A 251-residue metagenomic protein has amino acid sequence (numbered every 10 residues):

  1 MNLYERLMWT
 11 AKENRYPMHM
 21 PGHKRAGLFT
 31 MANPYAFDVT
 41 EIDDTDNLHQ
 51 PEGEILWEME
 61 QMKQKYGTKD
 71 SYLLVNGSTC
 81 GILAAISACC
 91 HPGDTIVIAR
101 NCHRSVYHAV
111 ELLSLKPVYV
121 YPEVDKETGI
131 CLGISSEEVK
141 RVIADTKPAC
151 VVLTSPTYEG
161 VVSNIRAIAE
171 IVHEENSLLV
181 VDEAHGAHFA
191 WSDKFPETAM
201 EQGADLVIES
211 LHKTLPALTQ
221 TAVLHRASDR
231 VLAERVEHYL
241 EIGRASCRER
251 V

Functional and structural regions predicted by a protein language model:
M1-G53: N-terminal "arm"/small-domain region of PLP-dependent enzymes with the aminotransferase-like
L3-W9, F29, Q50, K65-T68 (+1 more regions): Conserved PLP-enzyme active-site core in the AAT-like
G22, V75, E249: Pocket-edge structural micro-motifs
Y35-S78, N101: Conserved N-terminal alpha-helix of the aminotransferase class I/II PLP-enzyme fold
